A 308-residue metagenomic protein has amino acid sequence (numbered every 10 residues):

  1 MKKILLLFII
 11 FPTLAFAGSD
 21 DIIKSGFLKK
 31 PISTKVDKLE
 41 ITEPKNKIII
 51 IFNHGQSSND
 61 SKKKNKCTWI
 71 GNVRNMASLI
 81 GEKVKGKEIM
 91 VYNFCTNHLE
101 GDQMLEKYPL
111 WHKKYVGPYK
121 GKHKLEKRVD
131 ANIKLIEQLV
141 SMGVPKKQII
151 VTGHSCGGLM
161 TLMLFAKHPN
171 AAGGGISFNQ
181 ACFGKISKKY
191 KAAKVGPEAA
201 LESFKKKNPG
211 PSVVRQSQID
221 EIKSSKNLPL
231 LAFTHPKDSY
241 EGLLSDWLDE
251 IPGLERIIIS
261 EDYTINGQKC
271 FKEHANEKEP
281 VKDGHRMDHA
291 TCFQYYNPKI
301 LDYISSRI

Functional and structural regions predicted by a protein language model:
I4-T13: Sec-dependent N-terminal signal peptides
G18-E43: N-terminal cap/lid segment of alpha/beta-hydrolase-fold proteins
T42-V84: Short, surface-exposed "cap/lid" segments of acyl-processing enzymes
A77-L110: Conserved alpha/beta-hydrolase
L105-M142: Alpha/beta-hydrolase active-site loop
Q138-M142, K147-V195: Primarily recognizes the serine-hydrolase "nucleophile elbow" in alpha/beta-hydrolase and SGNH/GDSL folds
Q180-E261: The feature captures the conserved acid-bearing segment of alpha/beta-hydrolase catalytic domains
P252-I308: C-terminal catalytic histidine-bearing segment of alpha/beta-hydrolase fold enzymes
